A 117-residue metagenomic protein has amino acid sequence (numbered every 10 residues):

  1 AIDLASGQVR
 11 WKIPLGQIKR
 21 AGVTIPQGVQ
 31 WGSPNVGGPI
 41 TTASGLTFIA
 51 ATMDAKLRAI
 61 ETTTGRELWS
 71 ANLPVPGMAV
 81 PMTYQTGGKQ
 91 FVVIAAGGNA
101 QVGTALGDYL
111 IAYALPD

Functional and structural regions predicted by a protein language model:
A1-R10, G16: Long hydrophobic segments that form regular secondary structure
L4-A5, E61-T64, P116: Short loop/turn segments that connect beta-strands within beta-propeller blades
R10-W11, R66-W69: A structural motif specific to WD40 beta-propellers
P14-T41, N72-M82: Extracytoplasmic beta-rich repeat domains
S33-D54, V80-N99: Repeat-blade elements of multi-bladed beta-propeller folds
D54, G107-Y109: A detector of repeated loop/turn-to-beta-strand junctions in beta-rich toroidal repeat architectures
Q101-G107: Sequence/structural signature of beta-propeller domains
